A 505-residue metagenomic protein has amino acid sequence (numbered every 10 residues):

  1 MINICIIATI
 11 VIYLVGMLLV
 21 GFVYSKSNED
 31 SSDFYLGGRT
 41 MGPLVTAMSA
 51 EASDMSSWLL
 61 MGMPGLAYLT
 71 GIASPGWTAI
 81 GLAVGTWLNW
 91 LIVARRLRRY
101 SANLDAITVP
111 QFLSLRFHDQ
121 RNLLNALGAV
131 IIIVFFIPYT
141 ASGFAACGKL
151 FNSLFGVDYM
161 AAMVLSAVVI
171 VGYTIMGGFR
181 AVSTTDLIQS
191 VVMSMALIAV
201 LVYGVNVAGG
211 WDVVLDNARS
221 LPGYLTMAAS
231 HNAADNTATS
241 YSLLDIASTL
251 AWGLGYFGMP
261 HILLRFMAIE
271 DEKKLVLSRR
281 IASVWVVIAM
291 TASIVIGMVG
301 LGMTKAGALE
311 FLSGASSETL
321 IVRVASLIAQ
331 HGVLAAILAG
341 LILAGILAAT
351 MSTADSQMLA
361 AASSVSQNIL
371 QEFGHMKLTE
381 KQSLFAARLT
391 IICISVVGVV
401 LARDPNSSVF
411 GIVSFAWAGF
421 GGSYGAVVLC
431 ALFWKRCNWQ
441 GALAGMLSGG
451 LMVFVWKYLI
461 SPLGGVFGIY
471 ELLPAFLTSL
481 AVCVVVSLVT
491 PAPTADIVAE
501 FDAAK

Functional and structural regions predicted by a protein language model:
M1-K505: Membrane-embedded helix-loop-helix hairpins and adjacent transmembrane boundary segments in multi-pass transporters
